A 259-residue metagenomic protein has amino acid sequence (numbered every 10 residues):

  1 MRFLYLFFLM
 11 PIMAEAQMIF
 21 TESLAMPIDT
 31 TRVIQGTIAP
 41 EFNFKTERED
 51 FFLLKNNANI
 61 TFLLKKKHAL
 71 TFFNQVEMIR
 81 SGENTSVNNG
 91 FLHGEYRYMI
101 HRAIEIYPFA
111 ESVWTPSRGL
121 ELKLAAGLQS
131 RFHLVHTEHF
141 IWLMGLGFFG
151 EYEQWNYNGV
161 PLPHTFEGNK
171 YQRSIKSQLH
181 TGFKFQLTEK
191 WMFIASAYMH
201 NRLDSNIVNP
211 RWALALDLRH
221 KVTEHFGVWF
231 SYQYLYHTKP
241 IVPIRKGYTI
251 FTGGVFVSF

Functional and structural regions predicted by a protein language model:
M1-T31: Cleavable N-terminal export/targeting peptides
M26-T46, K66-T71: Transmembrane beta-strand segments of Gram-negative outer membrane beta-barrel proteins
R32-I34, D50-L54, S86-G90, L120-A126 (+4 more regions): Residues that define the transmembrane beta-barrel architecture of outer-membrane proteins
I34, K66-F72, A103-I106, E138-W142 (+2 more regions): Repeated loop/turn-to-beta-strand initiation elements of outer-membrane beta-barrel proteins
I38-F44, F72-M78, P108-S112, L128 (+4 more regions): Transmembrane beta-barrel strands of outer-membrane/channel proteins
F44, I60-F62, Y98, F132-L134 (+4 more regions): Residue-level signature of outer-membrane beta-barrel architecture
H139-E224: Outer-membrane beta-barrel transmembrane domain signature
H220-K221, S231, G247-F259: Outer-membrane beta-barrel "beta-signal"
